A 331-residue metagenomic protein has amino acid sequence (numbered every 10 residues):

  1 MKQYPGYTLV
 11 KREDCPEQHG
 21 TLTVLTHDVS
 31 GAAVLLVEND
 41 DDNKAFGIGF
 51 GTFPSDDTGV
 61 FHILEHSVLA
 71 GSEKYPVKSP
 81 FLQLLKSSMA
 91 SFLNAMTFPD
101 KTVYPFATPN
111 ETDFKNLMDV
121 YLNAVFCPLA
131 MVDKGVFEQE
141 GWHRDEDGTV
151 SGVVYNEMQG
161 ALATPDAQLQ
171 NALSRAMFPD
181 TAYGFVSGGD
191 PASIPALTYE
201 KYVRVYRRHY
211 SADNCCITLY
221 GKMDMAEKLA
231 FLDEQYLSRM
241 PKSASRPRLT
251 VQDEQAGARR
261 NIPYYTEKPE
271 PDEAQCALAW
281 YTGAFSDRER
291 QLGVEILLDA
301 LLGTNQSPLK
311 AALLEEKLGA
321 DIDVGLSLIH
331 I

Functional and structural regions predicted by a protein language model:
M1-F81, P109, D119-V120, A163 (+2 more regions): His/Glu-rich zincin catalytic helix
G71-E73, P80-R204, N261, L278 (+3 more regions): Acidic/histidine-enriched segments that form metal/cofactor-coordinating and catalytic pocket/exosite environments
I329-I331: Conserved small/polar residues in nucleotide/adenosyl-binding loops
